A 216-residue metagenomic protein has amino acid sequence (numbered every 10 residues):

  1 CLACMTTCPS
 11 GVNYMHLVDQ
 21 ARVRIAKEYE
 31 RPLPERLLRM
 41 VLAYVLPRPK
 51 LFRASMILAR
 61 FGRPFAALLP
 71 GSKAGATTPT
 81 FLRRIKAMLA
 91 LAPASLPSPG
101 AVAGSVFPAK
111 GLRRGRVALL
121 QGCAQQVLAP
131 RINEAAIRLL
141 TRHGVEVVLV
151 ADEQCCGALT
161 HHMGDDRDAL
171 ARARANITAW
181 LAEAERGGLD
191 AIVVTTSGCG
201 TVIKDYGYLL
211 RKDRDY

Functional and structural regions predicted by a protein language model:
C1-E153, L159-R211: Iron-sulfur-cluster electron-transfer modules
K212-Y216: Short, intrinsically disordered, charge-balanced linker/junction segments flanking boundaries in proteins
